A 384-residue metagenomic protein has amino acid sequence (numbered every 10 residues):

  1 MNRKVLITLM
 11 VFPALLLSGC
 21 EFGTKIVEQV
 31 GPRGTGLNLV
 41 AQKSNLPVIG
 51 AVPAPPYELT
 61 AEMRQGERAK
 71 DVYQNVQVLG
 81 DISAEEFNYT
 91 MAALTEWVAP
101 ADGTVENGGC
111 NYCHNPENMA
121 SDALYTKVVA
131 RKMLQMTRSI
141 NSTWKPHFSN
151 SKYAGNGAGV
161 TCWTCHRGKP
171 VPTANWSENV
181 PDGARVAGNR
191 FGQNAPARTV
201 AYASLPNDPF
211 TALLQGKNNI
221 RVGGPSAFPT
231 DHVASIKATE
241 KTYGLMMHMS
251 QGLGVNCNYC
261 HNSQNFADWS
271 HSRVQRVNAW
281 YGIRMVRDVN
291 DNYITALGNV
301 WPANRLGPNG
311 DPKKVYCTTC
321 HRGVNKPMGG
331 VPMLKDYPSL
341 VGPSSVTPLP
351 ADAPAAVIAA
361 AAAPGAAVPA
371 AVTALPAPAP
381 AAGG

Functional and structural regions predicted by a protein language model:
N2-Y112, E117-G384: N-terminal export/targeting leaders of redox proteins
